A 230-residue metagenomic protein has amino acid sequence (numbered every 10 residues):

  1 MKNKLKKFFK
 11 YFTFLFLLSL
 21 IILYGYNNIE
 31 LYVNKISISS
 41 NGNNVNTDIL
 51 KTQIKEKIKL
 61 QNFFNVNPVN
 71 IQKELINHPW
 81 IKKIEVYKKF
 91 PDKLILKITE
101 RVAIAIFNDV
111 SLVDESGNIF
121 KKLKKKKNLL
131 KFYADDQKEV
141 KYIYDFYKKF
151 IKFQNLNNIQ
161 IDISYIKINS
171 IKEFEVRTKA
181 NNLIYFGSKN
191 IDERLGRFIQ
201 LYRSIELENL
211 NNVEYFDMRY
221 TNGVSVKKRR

Functional and structural regions predicted by a protein language model:
M1-K6: N-terminal positive-inside, membrane-proximal cytosolic segments immediately preceding the first
F9-N27: Hydrophobic membrane-insertion alpha-helices, especially the h-region of bacterial N-terminal signal peptides
N27-K126: Terminal hydrophobic membrane-targeting helix
I29, I76-K82, K152-D162, E206-N211: Short secondary-structure junctions
S40-G42, I98-V102, A134-D136, T178-A180 (+3 more regions): Flexible glycine-/small-residue-rich
T47, K51, K55, P68 (+4 more regions): Extracytoplasmic/secreted envelope proteins and their assembly/folding machinery, especially bacterial periplasmic
L94-S170, V176-R177, L183: Extracytoplasmic segments of membrane-associated envelope/inner-membrane machinery
K189-R230: Extracytoplasmic/luminal low-complexity segments enriched in Pro/Gly and acidic/polar residues that act as flexible
